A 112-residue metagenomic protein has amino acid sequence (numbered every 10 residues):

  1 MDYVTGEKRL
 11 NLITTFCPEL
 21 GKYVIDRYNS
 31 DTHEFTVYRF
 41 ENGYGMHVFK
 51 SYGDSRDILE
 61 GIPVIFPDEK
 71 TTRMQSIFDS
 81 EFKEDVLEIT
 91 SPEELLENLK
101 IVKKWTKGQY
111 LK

Functional and structural regions predicted by a protein language model:
M1-Y44, Y52-D54, V86: Negatively charged, low-complexity tracts enriched in Asp/Glu with abundant Ser/Thr
G6-L10, T14, F82-K112: Low-complexity intrinsically disordered segments
F16-E19, R27-Y28, Y38, I65-D68 (+3 more regions): Compositionally biased, intrinsically disordered low-complexity segments
H33-F35, F66-D68, L99: A generic structural signal for ordered secondary structure
M46-T90: Intrinsically disordered, low-complexity regulatory segments enriched in Ser/Thr/Pro and charged residues
